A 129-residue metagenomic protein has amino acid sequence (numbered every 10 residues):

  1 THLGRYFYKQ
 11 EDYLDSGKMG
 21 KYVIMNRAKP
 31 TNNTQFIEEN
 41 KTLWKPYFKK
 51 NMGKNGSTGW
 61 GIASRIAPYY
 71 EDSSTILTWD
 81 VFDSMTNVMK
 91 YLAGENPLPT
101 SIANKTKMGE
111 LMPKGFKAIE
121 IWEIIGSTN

Functional and structural regions predicted by a protein language model:
T1-N129: Short S/T/G/P-rich N-terminal loop/turn motif that feeds into the first structured element of a domain
